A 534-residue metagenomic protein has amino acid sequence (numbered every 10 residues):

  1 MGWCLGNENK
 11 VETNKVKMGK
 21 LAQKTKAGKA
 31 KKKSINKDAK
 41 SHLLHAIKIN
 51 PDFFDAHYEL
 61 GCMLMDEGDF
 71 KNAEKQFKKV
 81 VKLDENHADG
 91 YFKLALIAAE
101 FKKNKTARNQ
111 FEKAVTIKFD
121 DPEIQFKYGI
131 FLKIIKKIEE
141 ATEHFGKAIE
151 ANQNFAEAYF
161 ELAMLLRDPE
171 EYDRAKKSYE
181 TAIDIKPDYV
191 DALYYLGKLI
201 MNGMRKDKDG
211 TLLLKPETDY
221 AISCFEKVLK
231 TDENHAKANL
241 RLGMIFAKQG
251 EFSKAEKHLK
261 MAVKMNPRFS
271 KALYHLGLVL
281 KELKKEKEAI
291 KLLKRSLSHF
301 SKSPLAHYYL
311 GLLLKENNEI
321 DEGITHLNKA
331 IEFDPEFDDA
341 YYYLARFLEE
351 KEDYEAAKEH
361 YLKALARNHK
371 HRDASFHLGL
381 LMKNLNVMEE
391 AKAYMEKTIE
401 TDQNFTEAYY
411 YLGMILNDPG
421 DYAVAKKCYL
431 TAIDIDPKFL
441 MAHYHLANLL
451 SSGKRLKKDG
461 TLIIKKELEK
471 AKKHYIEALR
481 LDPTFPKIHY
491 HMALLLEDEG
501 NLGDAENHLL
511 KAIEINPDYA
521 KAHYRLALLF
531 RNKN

Functional and structural regions predicted by a protein language model:
N7-V11, K17, K26-H45, D66-K79 (+13 more regions): Structural signature of tandem alpha-helical TPR/SEL1-like repeats, specifically the intra-repeat loop/turn
F54-D55, A88-D89, P122-E123, A156-E157 (+10 more regions): Helix-start (N-cap) detector for alpha-helical repeat units in TPR-like alpha-solenoids, especially tetratricopeptide
D89-K102, D120-I134, D168: A generic tandem-repeat structural signature
F376, E407-M414, L440-N448, K473-I476 (+2 more regions): Eukaryotic tandem repeat interaction scaffolds
